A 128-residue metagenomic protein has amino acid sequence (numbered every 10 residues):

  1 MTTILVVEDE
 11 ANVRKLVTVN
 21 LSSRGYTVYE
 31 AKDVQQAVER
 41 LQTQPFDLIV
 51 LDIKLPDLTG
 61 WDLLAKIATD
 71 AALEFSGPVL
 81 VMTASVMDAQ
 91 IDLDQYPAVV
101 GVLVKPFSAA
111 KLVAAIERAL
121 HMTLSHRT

Functional and structural regions predicted by a protein language model:
K15-S23: Charged docking surfaces used in two-component/phosphorelay signaling
E30-L48: Acidic, metal-coordinating helix/loop segments flanking the phosphotransfer/catalytic sites of two-component signaling
D33, T59-A65: Acidic catalytic/metal-coordinating carboxylates
D52: Active-site residues of response regulator receiver
P56: The feature encodes the CheY-like receiver
D62, V86-V102, A114: Alpha4 helix (beta4-alpha4-beta5 surface) of REC/receiver domains from two-component response regulators
M82-T83: Hydrophobic/aromatic residues positioned on beta-strands within the core alpha/beta folds
F107-I116: C-terminal output helix
